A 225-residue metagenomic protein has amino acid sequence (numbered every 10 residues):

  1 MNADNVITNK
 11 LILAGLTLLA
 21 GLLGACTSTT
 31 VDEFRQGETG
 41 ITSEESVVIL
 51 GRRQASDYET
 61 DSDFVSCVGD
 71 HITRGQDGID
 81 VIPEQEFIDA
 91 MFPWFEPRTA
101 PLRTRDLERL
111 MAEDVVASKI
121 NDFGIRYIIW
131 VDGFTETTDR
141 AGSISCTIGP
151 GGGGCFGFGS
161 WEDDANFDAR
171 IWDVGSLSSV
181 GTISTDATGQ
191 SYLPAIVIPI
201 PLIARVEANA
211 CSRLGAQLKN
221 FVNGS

Functional and structural regions predicted by a protein language model:
M1-C26: Sec-dependent bacterial lipoprotein signal peptides
L18-G21, T39-G40, I120: Structural motif
C26-E45, Q54-A55, D122-F123, T135-R140 (+1 more regions): C-terminal/domain-edge helix-coil "capping" segments
G51, A55-T137, V174-S178, T182: N-terminal segment of the mature soluble domain
R109-V116, I148-F156: N-terminal post-signal-peptidase region of extra-cytosolic proteins
S143-T147: Outer-membrane beta-barrel translocator domains and adjoining extracellular loop/strand segments of Gram-negative
